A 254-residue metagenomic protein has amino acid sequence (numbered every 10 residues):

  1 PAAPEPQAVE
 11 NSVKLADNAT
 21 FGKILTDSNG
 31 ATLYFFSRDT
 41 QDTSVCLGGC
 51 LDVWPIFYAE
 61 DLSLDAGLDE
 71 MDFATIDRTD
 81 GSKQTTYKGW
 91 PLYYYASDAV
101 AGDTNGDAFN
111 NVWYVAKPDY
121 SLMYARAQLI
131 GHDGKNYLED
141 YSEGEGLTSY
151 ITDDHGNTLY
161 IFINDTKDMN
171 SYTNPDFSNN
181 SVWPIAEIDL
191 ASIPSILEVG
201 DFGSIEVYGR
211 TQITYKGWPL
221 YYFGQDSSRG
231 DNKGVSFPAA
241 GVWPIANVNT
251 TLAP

Functional and structural regions predicted by a protein language model:
A2-P254: Compact beta-sheet-dominated domain cores in extracellular/mature segments
